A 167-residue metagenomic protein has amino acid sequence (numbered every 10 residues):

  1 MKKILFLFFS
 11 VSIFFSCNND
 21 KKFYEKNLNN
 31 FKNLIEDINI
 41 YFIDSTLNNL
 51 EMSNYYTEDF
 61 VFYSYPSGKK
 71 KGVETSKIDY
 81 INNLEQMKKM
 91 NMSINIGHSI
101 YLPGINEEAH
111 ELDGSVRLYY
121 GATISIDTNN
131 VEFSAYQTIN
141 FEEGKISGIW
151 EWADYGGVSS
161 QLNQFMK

Functional and structural regions predicted by a protein language model:
I4-F15: Sec-dependent N-terminal signal peptides
C17-L50, N54: Short, low-complexity N-terminal intrinsically disordered segments enriched in polar/charged residues
L50-G114: A solvent-exposed, acidic/Ser-Thr-rich amphipathic alpha-helical stretch
M52-T57, I139-S147: Short, solvent-exposed coil/turn segments at beta-strand boundaries
K69, T123-E132: Short, cysteine-centered beta-strand-loop-beta hairpins and adjacent loop/turn segments enriched in charged/polar
L112-A122: A short hydrophobic beta-strand element
R117, N130-Q137: Short, surface-exposed coil-to-beta transition loops
G148-K167: Low-complexity, intrinsically disordered terminal/linker segments enriched in charged and Gly/Pro repeats
